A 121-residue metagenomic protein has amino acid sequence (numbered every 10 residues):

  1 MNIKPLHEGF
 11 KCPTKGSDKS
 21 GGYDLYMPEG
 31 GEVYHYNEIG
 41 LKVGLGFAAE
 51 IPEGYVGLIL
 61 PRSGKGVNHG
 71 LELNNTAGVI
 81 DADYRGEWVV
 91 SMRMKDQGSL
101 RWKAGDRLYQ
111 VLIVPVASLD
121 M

Functional and structural regions predicted by a protein language model:
M1-M121: DUTPase catalytic domain/fold
